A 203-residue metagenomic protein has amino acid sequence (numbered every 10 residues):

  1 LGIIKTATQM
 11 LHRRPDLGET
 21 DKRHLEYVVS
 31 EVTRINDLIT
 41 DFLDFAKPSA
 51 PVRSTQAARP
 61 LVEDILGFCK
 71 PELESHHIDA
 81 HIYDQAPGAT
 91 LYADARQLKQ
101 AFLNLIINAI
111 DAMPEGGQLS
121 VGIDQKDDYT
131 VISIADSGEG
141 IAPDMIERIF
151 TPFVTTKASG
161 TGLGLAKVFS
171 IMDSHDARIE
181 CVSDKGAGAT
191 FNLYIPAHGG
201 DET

Functional and structural regions predicted by a protein language model:
S30-I35: Short alpha-helical segment of the dimerization/phosphotransfer core of two-component systems
S49-P51, T90-A93, T156: Conserved micro-motifs of the catalytic ATP-binding
S54-G67: A conserved beta-strand-to-alpha-helix junction within the catalytic ATP-binding
A58, G140-R148: Short helix N-cap motif at coil->helix boundaries in the Bergerat
E74, D79-A89, K126: Conserved catalytic submotifs in the C-terminal HATPase_c
P87, L119, D124-I132: Short beta-strand-loop-beta element adjacent to the nucleotide/active-site pocket used for signaling
M172-D173: Detector for a conserved hydrophobic position within an alpha-helical segment of the HATPase_c
